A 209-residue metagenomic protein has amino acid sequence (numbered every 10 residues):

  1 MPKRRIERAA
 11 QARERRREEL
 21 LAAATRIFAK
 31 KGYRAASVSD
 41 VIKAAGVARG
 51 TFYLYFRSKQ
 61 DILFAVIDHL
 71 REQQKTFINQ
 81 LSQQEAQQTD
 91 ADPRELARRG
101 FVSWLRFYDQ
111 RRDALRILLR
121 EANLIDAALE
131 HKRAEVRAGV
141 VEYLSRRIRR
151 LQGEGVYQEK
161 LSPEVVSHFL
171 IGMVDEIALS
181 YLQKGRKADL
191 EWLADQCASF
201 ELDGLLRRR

Functional and structural regions predicted by a protein language model:
M1-R15, R209: N-terminal intrinsically disordered/low-complexity leader segments
R15-T25, V41, I62, V66-F77 (+1 more regions): Generic hydrophobic, amphipathic alpha-helix propensity
E19, I27-D61, A65: Helix-turn-helix
L21, R94, R98, V102 (+5 more regions): An amphipathic alpha-helix signature
A65, N79-D113, P163-L170: Hydrophobic alpha-helical connector segments
E72-N79, A127-E154, E164-H168, G172 (+2 more regions): Amphipathic alpha-helical packing segments from all-alpha helical-bundle domains
L96, Y108-A128, L179-Q183: Amphipathic alpha-helical segments used for helix-helix packing
